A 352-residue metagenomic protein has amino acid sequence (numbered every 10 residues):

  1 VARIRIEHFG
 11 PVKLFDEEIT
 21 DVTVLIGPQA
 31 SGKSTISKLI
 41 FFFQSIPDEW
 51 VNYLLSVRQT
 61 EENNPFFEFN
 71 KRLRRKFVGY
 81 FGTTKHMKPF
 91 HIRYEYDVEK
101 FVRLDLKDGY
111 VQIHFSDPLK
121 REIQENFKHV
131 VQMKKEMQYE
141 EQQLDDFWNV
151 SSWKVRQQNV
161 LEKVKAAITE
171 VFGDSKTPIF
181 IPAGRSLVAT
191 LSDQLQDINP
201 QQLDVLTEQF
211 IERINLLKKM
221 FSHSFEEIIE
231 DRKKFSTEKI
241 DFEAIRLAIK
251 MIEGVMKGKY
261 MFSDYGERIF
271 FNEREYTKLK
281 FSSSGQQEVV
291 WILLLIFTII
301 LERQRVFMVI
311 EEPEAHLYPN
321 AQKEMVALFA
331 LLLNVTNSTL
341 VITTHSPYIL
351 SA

Functional and structural regions predicted by a protein language model:
V1-L54, R268-A352: Switch/communication elements of ASCE P-loop NTPase nucleotide-binding domains
R3-R5, I46-R305: Phosphate-coordinating catalytic segments in nucleotide- and nucleic-acid-processing enzymes
